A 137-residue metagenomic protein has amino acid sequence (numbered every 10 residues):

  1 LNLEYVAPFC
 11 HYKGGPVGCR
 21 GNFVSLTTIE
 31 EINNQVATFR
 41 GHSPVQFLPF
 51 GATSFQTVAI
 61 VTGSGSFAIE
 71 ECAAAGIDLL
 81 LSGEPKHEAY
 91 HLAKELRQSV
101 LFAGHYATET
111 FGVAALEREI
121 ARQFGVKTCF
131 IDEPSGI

Functional and structural regions predicted by a protein language model:
L1-I137: Hydrophobic structural segments
